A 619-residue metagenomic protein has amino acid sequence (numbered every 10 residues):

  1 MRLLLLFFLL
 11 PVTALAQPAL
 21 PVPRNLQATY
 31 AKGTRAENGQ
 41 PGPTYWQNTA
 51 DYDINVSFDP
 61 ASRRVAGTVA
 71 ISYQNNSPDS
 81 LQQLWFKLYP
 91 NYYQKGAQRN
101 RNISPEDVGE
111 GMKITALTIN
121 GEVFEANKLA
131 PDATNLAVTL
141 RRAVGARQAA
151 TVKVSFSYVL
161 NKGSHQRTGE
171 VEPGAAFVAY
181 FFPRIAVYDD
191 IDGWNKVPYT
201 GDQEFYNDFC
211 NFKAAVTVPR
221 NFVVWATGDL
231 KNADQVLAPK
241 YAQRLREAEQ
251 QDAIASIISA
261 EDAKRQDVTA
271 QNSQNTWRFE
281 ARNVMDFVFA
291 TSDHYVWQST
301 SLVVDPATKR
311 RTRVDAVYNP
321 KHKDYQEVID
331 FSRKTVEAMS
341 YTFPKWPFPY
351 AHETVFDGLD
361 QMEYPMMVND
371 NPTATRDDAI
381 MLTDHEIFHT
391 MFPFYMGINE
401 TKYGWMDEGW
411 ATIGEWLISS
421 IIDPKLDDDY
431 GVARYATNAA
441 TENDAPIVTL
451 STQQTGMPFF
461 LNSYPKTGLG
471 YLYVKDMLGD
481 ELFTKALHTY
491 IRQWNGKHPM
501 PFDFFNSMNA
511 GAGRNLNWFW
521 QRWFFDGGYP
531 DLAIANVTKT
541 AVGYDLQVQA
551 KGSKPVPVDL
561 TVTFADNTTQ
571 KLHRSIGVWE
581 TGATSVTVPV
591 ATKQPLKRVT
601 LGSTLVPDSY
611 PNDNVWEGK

Functional and structural regions predicted by a protein language model:
Q17-A66, E172, N517-W518, R522: N-terminal, polar/Ser/Thr-rich
P23, R64, Q74, P105-G174 (+3 more regions): A surface-exposed beta-strand-loop module
G96-D107, S157-F212, N232-A233, L605-K619: Glycine/proline-rich low-complexity spacer/linker segments in large multi-domain proteins
D189, E204-D384, I413: Hydrophobic helix-coil surface modules that form long, contiguous segments used for peptide/substrate interaction
W225-A226, A290, V537-G602: Beta-strand-rich binding/interaction modules
V368-D429, L487: Zinc-dependent metallopeptidase catalytic helix centered on the HExxH motif and its immediate flanking segment
K402, E408-Y473, M477-L478, P499: Acidic/His/Gly-enriched intrinsically disordered linker/tail segments that often contain short helix/coil "MoRF-like"
F460-A541: Amphipathic alpha-helical substructures
